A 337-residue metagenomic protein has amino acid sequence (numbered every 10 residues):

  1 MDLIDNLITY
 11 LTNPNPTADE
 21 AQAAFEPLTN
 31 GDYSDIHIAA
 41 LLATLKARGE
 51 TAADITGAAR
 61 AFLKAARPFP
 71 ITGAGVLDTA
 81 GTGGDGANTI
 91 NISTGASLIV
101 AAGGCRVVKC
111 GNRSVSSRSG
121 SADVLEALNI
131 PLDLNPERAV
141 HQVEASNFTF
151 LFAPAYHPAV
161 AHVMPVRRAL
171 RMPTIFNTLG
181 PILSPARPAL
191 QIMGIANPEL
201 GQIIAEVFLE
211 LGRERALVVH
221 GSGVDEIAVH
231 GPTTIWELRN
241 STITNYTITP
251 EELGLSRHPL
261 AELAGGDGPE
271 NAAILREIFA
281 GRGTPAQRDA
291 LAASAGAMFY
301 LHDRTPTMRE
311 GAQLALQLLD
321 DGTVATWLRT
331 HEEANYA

Functional and structural regions predicted by a protein language model:
M1-D2, T9-T56, K64-I71, A290: N-terminal glycine-rich anion-binding loops that anchor highly charged ligand groups
D2-T9, N15-P16, A61-R67, I71 (+4 more regions): Glycine-rich anion-binding loops and their surrounding alpha/beta cores
D19, I36, A53, E137 (+2 more regions): Residues in well-ordered alpha-helical elements
H37-I38, V107-C110, V218: Short beta-strand segments at enzyme active-site cores
A40, G95-I99, A290, S294-A297: Short amphipathic alpha-helical face segments that pack within enzyme cores and frequently flank/anchor catalytic
L42, I90-S146: A glycine-rich phosphate/pyrophosphate-binding beta-strand-loop-alpha-helix module
G49-V115: Active-site cofactor/substrate anionic-group-binding motifs, chiefly glycine- and Lys/Arg-rich phosphate-binding loops
